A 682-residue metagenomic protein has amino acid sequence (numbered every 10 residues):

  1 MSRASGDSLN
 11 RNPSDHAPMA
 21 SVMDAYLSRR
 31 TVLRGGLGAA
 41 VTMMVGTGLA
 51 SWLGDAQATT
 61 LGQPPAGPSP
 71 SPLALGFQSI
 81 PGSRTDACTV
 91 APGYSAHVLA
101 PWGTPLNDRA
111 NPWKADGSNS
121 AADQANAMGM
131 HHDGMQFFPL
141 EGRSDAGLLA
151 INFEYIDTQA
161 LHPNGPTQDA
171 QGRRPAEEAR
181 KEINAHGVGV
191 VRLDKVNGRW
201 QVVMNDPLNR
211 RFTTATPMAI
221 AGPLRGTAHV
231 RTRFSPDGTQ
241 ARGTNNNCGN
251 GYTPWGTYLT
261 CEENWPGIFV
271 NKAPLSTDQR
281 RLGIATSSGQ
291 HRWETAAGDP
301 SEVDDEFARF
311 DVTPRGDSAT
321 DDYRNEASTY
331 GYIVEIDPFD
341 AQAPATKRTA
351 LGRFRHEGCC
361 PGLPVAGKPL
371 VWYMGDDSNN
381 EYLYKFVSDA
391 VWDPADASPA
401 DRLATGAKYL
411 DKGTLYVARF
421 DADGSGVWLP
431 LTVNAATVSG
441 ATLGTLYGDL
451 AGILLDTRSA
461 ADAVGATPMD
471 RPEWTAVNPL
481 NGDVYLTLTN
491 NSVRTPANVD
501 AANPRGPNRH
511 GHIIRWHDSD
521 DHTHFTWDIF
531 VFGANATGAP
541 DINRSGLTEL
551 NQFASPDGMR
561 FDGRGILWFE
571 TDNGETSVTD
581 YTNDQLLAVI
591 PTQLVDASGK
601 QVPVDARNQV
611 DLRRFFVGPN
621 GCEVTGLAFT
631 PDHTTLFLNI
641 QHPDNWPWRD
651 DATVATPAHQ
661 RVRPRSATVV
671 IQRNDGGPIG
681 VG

Functional and structural regions predicted by a protein language model:
M1-L27: N-terminal secretory signal peptides
T31-G54: N-terminal export signals
P72-N247, G251-P254, T260-G267, S276-D278 (+5 more regions): Long, well-ordered hydrophobic secondary-structure segments characteristic of membrane-embedded and membrane-proximal
A87-P101, N111-D123, G198-G238, I336-R353 (+5 more regions): Blade-edge beta-strand/turn elements of extracellular beta-propeller and related beta-sheet repeat scaffolds
A122-F137, F234-G249, A463-W474, S545-R560 (+1 more regions): Signature of short aromatic-glycine-proline-rich micro-motifs recurring in repeat-based ectodomains
P139-S144, T253-P254, L363-G367, P479-L480 (+2 more regions): Residue-level detector of Asp-centered blade-edge/turn motifs that repeat once per structural unit in beta-propeller
A176-E182, H186, R199-R211, N380-A460 (+11 more regions): Beta-propeller fold recognition
L550-Q601: Loop/turn-rich, solvent-exposed surfaces of beta-rich toroidal or solenoidal domains
